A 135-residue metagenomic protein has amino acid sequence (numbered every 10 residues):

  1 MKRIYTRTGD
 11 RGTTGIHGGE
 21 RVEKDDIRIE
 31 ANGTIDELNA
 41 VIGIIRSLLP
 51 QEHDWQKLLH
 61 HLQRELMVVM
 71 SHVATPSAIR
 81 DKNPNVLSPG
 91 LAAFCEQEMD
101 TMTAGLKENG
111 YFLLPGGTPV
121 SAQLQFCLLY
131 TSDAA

Functional and structural regions predicted by a protein language model:
M1-R11: Acidic, low-complexity proline/glycine-rich segments
T6, D100-L129: Intrinsic, low-complexity N-terminal interaction/targeting segments
G15-H17: Basic helix-turn-helix/winged-helix DNA-binding cores and closely related short helical interaction motifs
E20-D26, V41-K57: Helix-loop segments that flank and shape redox-cofactor active sites
E37, L58-H61, E65-V68, G90 (+2 more regions): Charged, amphipathic alpha-helical oligomerization/scaffolding segments
I42-S47, M70-A78, K107-G110: Membrane-helix exit/interface motif
H72-G105: Helix-adjacent hinge/juxtasegments
Y130-A135: Conserved small/polar residues in nucleotide/adenosyl-binding loops
